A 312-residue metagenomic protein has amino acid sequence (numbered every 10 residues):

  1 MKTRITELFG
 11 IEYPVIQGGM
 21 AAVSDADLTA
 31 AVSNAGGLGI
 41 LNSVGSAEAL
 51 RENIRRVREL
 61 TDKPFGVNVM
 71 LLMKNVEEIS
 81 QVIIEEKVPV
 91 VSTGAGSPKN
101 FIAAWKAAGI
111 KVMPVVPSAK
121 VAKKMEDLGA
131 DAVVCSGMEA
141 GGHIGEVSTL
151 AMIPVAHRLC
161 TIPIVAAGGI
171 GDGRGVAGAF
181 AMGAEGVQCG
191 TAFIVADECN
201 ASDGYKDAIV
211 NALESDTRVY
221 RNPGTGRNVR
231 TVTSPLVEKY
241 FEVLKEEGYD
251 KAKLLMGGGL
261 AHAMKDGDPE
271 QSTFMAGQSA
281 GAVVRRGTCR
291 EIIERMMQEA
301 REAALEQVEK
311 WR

Functional and structural regions predicted by a protein language model:
M1-L159, P163: Active-site entrance/lid segments in N-terminal catalytic domains of soluble metabolic enzymes
V23, I170-G171: Residue-level detector of alpha-helix initiation sites
V115, G168-G169: Conserved acidic functional residues
A151-V165, G171-R312: Conserved active-site-proximal phosphate/metal-binding subdomains
